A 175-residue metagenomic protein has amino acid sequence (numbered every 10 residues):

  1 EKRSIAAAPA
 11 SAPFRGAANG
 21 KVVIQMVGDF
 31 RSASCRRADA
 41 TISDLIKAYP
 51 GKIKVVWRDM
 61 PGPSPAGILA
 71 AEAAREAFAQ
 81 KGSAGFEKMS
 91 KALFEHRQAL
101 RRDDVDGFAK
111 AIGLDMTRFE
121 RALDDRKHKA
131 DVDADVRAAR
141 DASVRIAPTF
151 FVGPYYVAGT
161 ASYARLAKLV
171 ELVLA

Functional and structural regions predicted by a protein language model:
E1-R3: N-terminal targeting signals for export/organelle localization
I5-A7, R37, D131: Short secondary-structure boundary/capping elements
I5-V22, K47: A short beta-strand-turn-helix
P9-P13, T41-I42, V136-R137: A generic local structural motif
F14-R15, L100, V157: Short clusters of hydrophobic/aromatic residues that line enzyme substrate/ligand-binding pockets
A17, M26, G159: Conserved strand-loop elements at the edges of beta-sheets that form or border functional pockets
Q25-K110, R140-R145, L172: Structural alpha/beta surface segment adjacent to cysteine/selenocysteine redox centers across thiol/disulfide enzymes
D44, D106-A175: C-terminal cap of thioredoxin/glutaredoxin-like
